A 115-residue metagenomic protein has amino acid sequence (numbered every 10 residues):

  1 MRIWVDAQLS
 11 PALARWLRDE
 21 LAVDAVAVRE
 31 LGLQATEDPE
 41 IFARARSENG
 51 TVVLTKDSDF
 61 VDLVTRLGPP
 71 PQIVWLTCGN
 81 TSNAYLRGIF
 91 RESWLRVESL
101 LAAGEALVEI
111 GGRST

Functional and structural regions predicted by a protein language model:
R2-T51: N-terminal first-folded block
Q8, S58-D59: Alpha-helix/helix-capping structural signal
W16, R66-L67: Residue-level signal for well-ordered alpha-helical positions
G32-E40, D57-S58, T81-Y85: Residues at secondary-structure transition points
V52-K56: Short hydrophobic alpha-helical runs that function as membrane-insertion/retention elements
L63: Residues that scaffold the ATP/ADP-binding catalytic core of kinase and kinase-like folds
P69-S114: C-terminal structural segments of small proteins and small subunits
